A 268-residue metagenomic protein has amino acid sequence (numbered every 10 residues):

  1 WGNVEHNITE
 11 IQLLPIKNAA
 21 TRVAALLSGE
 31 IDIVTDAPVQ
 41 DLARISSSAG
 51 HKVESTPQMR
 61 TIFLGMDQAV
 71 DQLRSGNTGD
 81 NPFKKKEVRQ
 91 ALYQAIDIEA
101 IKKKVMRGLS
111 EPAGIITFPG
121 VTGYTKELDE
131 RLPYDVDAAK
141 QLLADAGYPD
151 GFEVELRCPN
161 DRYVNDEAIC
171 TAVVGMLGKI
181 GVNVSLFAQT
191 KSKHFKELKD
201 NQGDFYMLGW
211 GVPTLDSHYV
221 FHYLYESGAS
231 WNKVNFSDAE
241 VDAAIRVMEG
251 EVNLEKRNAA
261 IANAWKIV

Functional and structural regions predicted by a protein language model:
W1-T21, L42-I62, D137, N160: Aromatic-rich, solvent-exposed beta-strand/loop patch
N3-L14, E30, P149-L156, V174-Q189 (+2 more regions): A local structural motif
N7-E10, S28, M59-A113, K140-L142 (+2 more regions): Alpha-helical secondary-structure segments
L13-A24, D36-Q40, D161, L186-K196: Short helix-initiation/N-cap motifs at beta->coil->alpha
A20-E30, R44-S48, A168-I180, S192-G203: Short helices/loops that flank or line small-molecule/ion binding pockets
A43-P57, D200-G203, D216-W231: Ligand-binding "clamshell"
K86-Q94, K102, K179, N183-H194 (+2 more regions): Extracytoplasmic/peripheral linker and loop segments enriched in polar/acidic and small residues with frequent Thr/Pro
Q94, E111-D145, R162-E167: Structural transition elements
